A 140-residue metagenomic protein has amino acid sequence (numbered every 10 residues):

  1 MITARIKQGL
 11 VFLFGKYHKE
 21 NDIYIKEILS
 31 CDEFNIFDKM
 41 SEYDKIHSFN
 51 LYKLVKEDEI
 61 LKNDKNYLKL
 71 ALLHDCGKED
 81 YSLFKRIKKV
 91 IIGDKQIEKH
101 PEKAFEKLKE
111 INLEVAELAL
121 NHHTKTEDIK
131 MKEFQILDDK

Functional and structural regions predicted by a protein language model:
M1-I28, D32-N35: Non-catalytic interface/linker regions that flank or bridge core catalytic/transmembrane domains
G9-L10, L51-K53: Mixed-charge, polar/low-complexity N-terminal
F34, D38-H47, K53-K140: Divalent metal-dependent catalytic cores for phosphoryl transfer on phosphate-bearing substrates
